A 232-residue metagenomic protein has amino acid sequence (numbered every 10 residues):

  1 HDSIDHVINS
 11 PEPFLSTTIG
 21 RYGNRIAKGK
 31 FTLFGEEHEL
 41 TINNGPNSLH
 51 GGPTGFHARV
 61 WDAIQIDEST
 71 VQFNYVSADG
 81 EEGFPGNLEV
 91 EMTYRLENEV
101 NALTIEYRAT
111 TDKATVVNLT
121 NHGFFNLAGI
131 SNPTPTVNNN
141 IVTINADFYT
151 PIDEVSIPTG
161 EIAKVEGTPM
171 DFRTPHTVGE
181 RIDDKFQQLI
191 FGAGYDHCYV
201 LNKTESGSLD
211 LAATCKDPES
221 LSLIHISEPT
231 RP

Functional and structural regions predicted by a protein language model:
H1-L223: Surface-exposed acidic/polar loop and edge beta-strand patches at domain peripheries
H225-P232: Residue-level detector of conserved catalytic or cofactor/ligand-binding positions in enzyme active sites
